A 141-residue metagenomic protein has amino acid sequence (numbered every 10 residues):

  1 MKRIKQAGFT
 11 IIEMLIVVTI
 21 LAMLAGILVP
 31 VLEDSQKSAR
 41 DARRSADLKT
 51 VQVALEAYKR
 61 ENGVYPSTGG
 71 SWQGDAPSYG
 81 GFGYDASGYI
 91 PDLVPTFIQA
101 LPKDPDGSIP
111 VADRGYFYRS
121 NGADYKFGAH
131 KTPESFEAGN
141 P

Functional and structural regions predicted by a protein language model:
K2-L32: N-terminal single-pass transmembrane signal-anchor helix
R3-Q6, G122, F127, P141: N-terminal cationic leader/targeting segments used for protein routing and processing
M14, S35-S38, Y58: Amphipathic alpha-helical segments that mediate coupling or scaffolding at interfaces
V31-T50: Aliphatic-rich helix starts adjacent to a transmembrane/signal segment
E56-A129: Extracellular/periplasmic head regions of type IV pilus-like filament subunits
P133-P141: Short, low-complexity, Pro/Ser/Thr/Gly-rich segments in the mature regions of secreted, periplasmic
